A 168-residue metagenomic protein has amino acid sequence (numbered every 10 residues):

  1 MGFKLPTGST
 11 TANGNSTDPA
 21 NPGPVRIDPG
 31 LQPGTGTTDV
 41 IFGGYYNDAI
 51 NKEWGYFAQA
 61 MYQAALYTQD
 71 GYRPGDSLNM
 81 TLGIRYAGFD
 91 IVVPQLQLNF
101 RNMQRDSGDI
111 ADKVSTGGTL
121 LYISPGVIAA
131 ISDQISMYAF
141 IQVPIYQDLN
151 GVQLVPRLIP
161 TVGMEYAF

Functional and structural regions predicted by a protein language model:
M1-P74: Outer-membrane pore/translocation modules
T68-F168: Outer membrane beta-barrel transmembrane domains
